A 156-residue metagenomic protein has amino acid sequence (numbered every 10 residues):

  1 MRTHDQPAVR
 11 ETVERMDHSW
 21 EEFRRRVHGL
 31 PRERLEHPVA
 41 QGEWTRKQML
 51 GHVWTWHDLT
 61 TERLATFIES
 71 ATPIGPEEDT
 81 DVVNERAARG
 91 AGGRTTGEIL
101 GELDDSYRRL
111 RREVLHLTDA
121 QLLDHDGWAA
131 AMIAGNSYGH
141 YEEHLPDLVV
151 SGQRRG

Functional and structural regions predicted by a protein language model:
M1-A8, R86, G90-G92: Short, contiguous pre-domain boundary segments
R2, E36-V82, D119-G156: Short, contiguous alpha-helical
R2-R32, T55-T66: Alpha-helical bundle segments that constitute or directly flank the non-heme di-iron/ferroxidase center
D5, T12, G42, G92 (+3 more regions): Residue-level recognition of alpha-helical structural elements
V9, V13-M16, T96-L103, A134-S137 (+1 more regions): Hydrophobic packing residues in well-ordered alpha-helices of helical domains and bundles
R15, R26, F67, G90 (+5 more regions): Residues that form generic nucleotide/phosphate-binding pockets
R15, V82-Q121: Acidic/histidine-rich alpha-helical segments that form the ligand environment of transition-metal centers
W20, R24-V27, H57, T61 (+4 more regions): A structural signal for well-ordered alpha-helices, especially hydrophobic packing surfaces of coiled-coils
